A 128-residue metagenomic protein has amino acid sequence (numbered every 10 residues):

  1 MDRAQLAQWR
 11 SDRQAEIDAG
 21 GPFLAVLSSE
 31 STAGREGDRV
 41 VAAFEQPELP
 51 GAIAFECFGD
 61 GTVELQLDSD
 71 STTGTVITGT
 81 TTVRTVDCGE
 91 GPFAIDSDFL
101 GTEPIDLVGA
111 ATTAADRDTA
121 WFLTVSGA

Functional and structural regions predicted by a protein language model:
M1-A52, F58-T62, T124-A128: Extracytoplasmic low-complexity, Pro/Thr/Ser/Ala/Gly-rich segments that lie immediately after a secretion/anchoring
L24, G37, T62-E64, I77 (+3 more regions): Polar low-complexity intrinsically disordered regions enriched in Ser/Thr and small residues
R35, A42, A54, I77-G79 (+3 more regions): Residue-level signal for the start and early helices of compact helical domains
E36-D38, L49, G59, T80 (+2 more regions): Residues that act as N-cap/strand-start positions at coil-to-secondary-structure junctions
E48-A54, D96-W121: Noncatalytic modules at the cell exterior or secretory-pathway interfaces, chiefly beta-strand-rich lectin/adhesion
G61-T78, F122-G127: Short, surface-exposed beta-strand/strand-loop-strand elements in extracellular ectodomains
S69-L100: An anionic, turn-rich surface loop/hairpin at beta-sheet edges that serves as a generic interaction/coordination patch
